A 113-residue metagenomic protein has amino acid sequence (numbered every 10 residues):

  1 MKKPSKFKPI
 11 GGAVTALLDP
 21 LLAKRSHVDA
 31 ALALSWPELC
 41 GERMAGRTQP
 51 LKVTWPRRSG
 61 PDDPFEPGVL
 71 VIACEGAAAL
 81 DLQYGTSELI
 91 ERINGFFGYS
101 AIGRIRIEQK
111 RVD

Functional and structural regions predicted by a protein language model:
M1-D113: Contiguous, often N-terminal, cationic amphipathic patches that form binding interfaces
